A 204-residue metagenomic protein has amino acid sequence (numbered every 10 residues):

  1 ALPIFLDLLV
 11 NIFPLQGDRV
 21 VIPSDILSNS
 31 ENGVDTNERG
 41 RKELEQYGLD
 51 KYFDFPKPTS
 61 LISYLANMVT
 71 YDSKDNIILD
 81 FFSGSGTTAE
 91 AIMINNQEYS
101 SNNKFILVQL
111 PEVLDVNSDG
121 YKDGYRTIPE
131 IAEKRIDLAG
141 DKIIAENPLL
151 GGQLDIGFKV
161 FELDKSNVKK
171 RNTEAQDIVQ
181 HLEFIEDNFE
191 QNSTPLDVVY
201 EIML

Functional and structural regions predicted by a protein language model:
A1-I77, Y99, L110-D115, G151: Class I S-adenosyl-L-methionine
L8-G17, M93-N96, G140-L150, V199: Intrinsically disordered, low-complexity boundary segments flanking structured domains
I26, F105-L107, V160: Conserved beta-strand scaffold positions in the cores of enzyme catalytic domains, especially in NTP/NDP-utilizing
R39-L44, I106-N117, Q176-E183, M203: Short acidic (Asp/Glu) and glycine-rich catalytic loops that position anionic groups and cofactors
I62-K142: Conserved S-adenosyl-L-methionine
S118, K122-L204: SAM-dependent methyltransferase catalytic region
